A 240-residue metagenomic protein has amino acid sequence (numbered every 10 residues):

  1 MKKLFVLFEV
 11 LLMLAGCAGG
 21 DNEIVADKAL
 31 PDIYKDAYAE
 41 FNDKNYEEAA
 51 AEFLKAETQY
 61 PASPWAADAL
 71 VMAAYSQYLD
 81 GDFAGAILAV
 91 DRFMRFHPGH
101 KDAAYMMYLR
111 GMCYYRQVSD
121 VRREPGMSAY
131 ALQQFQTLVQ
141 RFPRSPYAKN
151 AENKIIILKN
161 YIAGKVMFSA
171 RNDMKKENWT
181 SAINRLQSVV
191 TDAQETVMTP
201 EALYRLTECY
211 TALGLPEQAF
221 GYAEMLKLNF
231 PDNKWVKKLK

Functional and structural regions predicted by a protein language model:
M1-C17: Sec-dependent bacterial lipoprotein signal peptides
G16-K240: Acidic, polar-rich low-complexity tracts and alpha-helical solenoid repeat scaffolds
